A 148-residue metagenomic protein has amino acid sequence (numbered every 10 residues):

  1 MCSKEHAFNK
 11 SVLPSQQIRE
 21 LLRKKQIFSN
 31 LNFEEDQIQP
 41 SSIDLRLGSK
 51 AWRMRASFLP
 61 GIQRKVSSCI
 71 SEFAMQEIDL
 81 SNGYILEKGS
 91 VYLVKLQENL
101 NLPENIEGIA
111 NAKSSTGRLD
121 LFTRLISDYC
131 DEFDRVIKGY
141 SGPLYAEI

Functional and structural regions predicted by a protein language model:
M1-I148: Non-catalytic terminal segments and appended small domains
